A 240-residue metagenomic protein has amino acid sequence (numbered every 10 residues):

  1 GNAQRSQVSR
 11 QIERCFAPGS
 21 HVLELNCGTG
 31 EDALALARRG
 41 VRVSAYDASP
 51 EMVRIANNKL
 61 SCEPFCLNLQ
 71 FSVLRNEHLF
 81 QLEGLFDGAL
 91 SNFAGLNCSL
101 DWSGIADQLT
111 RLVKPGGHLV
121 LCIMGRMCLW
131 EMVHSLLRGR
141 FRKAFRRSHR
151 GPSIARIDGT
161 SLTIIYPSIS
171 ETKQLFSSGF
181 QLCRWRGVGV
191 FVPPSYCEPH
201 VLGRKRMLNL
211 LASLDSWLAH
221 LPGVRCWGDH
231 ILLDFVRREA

Functional and structural regions predicted by a protein language model:
N2-P18: Conserved alpha-helix/loop element of class I SAM-dependent methyltransferases that forms part of the SAM/SAH-binding
T29-H78: Class I SAM-dependent methyltransferase SAM/SAH-binding core
F80-G88: A short acidic, Gly/Pro-enriched loop at the edge of an enzyme's catalytic core that lines a small-molecule cofactor
G88-W102: A short SAM/SAH-binding and catalytic strip from SAM-dependent methyltransferases
S103-P115: A short glycine-rich, Lys/Arg-flanked "PGG" loop and its adjoining helix->strand segment in the class I
L119-S148: Conserved class I S-adenosyl-L-methionine
A155-E171: Acceptor-substrate binding/catalytic loop of class I
S170, Q174, R184-A240: A C-terminal cap/extension of S-adenosyl-L-methionine-dependent methyltransferases that defines the acceptor-substrate
